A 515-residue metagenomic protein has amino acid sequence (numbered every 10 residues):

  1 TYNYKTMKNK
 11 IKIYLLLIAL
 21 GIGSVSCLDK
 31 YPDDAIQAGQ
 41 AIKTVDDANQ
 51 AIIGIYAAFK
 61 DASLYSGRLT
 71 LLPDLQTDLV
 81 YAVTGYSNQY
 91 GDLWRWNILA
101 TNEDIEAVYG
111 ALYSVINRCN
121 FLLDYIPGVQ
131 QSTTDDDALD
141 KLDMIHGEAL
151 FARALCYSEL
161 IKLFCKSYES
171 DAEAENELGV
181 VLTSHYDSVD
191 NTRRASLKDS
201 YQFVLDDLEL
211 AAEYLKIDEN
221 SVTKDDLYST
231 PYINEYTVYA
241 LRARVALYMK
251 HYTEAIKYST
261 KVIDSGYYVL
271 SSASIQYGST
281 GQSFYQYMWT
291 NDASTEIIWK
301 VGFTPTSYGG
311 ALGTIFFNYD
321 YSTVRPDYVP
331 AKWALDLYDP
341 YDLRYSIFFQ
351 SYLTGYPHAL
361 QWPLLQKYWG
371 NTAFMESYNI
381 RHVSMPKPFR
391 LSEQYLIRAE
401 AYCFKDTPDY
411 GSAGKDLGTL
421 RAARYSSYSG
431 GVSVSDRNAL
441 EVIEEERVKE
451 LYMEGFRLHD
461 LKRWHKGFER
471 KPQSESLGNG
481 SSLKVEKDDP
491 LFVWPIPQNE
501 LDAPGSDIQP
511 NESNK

Functional and structural regions predicted by a protein language model:
K8-N9, L17, G21-N49, V204 (+2 more regions): Bacterial Sec-dependent N-terminal signal peptides
S26-Q76, S259, Y338, Y428-S429 (+1 more regions): Membrane-proximal, proline-rich intrinsically disordered regions
A38, S66-A82, D136, C165-N176 (+2 more regions): Short, surface-exposed recognition loops and adjoining beta-strand edges that mediate ligand/DNA contacts, enriched
N88-F164, A195-S196, E213-L215, R381-P386 (+2 more regions): Conserved, well-structured interaction surfaces
M144, D199, D226-S229, I233 (+2 more regions): Residue signature of alpha-solenoid helical repeat architecture, marking inter-repeat boundaries and helix-start
Y201, Y252, P408-Y410: TPR-repeat structural position
Y232, K250, I256-L391, L440 (+6 more regions): Hydrophobic-face positions in mid-chain alpha helices that act as interaction patches
